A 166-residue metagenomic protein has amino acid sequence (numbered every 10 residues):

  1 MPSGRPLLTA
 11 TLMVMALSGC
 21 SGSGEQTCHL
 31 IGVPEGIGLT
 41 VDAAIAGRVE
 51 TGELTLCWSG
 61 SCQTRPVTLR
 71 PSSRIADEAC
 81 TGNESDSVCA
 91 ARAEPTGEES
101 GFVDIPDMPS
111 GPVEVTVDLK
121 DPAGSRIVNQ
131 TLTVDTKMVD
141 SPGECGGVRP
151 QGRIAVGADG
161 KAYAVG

Functional and structural regions predicted by a protein language model:
M1-L8: Bacterial N-terminal signal peptides that target proteins for export
T9-V14: Hydrophobic helical h-region of N-terminal Sec-dependent signal peptides in bacterial secretory/periplasmic proteins
A16-G19: C-terminal motif of bacterial Sec signal peptides marking the signal peptidase cleavage site
S21-I31, S61, V67, R74-G166: Extracytoplasmic cysteine-anchoring/structural motifs
H29-T40: Contiguous beta-strand segments within globular domains
A44-E50: A short beta-turn/strand-edge loop motif at beta-sheet boundaries
E50-G52, V115: Short beta-strand/loop motifs in extracellular/secreted proteins, especially within beta-sandwich accessory domains
